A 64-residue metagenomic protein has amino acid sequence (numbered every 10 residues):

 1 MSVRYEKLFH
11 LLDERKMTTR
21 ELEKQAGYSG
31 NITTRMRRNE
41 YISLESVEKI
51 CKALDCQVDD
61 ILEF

Functional and structural regions predicted by a protein language model:
M1-T18: A short, Lys/Arg-rich alpha-helix, primarily the initiator
L12, E23, C51: The alpha-helix within a helix-turn-helix
E21, I32, S46, D60: Residues in the helix-turn-helix
G27-I42: Recognition helix of helix-turn-helix/homeodomain-like DNA-binding domains that insert into the DNA major groove
N39-K52: Short, basic-rich loop-to-helix N-cap that marks the start of a DNA-contacting helix
D55-F64: Short C-terminal boundary/hinge segments that cap the last helix of small helical domains
